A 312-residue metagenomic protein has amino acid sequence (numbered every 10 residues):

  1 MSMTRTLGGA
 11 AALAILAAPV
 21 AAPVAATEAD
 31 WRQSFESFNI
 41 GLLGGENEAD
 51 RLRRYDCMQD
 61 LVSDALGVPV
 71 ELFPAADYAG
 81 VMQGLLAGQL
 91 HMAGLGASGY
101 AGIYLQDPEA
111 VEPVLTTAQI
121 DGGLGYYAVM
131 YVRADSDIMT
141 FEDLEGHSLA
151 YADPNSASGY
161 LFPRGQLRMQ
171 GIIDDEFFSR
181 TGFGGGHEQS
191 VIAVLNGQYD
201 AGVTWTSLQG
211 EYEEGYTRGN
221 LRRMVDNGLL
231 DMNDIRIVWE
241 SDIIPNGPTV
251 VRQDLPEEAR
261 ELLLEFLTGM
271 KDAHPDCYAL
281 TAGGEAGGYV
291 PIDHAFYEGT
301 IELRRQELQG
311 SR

Functional and structural regions predicted by a protein language model:
M1-A11: Bacterial N-terminal signal peptides that target proteins for export
A10-P19: Bacterial N-terminal signal peptides
T27-L42, E46-C57, V251-R312: An extracytoplasmic/periplasmic, membrane-proximal ligand-sensing/linker region
F35, I40-A65, A75, S98 (+4 more regions): Bilobed "Venus flytrap"/periplasmic-binding protein-like clamshell domains and structurally analogous long
L43-G44, Y127-I138, W239-E257: A bilobed periplasmic-binding-protein/Venus flytrap-type ligand-binding module shared by bacterial periplasmic
F73-A110, E211: Pocket-flanking alpha-helical
A110-G123, D234-E240: A structural signal for short loop-to-beta-strand junctions that line the ligand-binding cleft of periplasmic/secreted
S148-A150, P154-P256: Pocket-lining segment of extracytoplasmic ligand-binding domains
